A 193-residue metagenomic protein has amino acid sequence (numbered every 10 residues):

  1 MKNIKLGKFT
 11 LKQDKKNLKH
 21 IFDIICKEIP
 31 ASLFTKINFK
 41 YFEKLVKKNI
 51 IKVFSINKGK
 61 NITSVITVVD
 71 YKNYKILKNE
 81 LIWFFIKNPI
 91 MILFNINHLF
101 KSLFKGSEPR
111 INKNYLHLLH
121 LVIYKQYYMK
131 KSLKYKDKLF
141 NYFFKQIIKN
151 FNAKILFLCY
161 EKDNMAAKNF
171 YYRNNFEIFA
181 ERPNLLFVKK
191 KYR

Functional and structural regions predicted by a protein language model:
M1-N38, S55, N61-I62, T67-N79: Short amphipathic alpha-helix that is part of the acyltransferase structural core
T35-V53: Active-site rim helix/loop that mediates acceptor-substrate recognition in acyltransferases
I50-S55, V65, Y115, H120 (+2 more regions): Short hydrophobic/aromatic beta-strand element in the GNAT-like acyltransferase core that lines or flanks the acyl-donor
K72-H120: Conserved acyl-donor/pantetheine-binding loop and adjacent beta-alpha core of acyl/acetyltransferases and related
F104-K113, K138-I155: Conserved acyl-CoA
L118-Y128, L156-K168, N184-Y192: Conserved beta-strand-loop-alpha-helix junction that forms the acyl-donor binding cleft
K125-F143: Conserved acetyl-CoA pyrophosphate-binding loop and the N-cap/start of the following alpha-helix in GNAT-like
D137, Y142, K162-A180: Conserved active-site alpha-helix within GNAT-family acetyltransferase domains
